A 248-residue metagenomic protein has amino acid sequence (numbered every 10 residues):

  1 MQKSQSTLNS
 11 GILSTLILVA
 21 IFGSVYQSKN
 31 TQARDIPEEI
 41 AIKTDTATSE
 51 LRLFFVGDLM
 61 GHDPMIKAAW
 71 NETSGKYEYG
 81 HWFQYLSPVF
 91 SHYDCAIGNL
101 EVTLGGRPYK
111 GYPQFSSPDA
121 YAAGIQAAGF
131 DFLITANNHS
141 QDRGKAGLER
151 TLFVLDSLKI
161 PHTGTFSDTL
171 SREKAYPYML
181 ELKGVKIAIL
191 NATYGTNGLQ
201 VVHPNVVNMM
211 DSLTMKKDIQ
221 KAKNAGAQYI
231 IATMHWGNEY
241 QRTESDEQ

Functional and structural regions predicted by a protein language model:
K3-S14: N-terminal Sec-pathway targeting helices
S14-G23: Hydrophobic membrane-insertion alpha-helices, especially the h-region of bacterial N-terminal signal peptides
Y26-Q248: Acidic, metal/ion-coordinating pockets
